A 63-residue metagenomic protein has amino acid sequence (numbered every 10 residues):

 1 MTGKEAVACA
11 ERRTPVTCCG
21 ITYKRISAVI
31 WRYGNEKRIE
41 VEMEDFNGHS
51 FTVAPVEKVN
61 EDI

Functional and structural regions predicted by a protein language model:
M1-R12: Mixed-charge, Lys/Arg-rich low-complexity intrinsically disordered regions
E11-T14, H49: Low-complexity intrinsically disordered segments
T22-Y33: Short beta-strand-centered aromatic/proline hotspots
K37-V41: Short aromatic-glycine-enriched beta-strand elements
E44-I63: Intrinsically disordered, low-complexity, charged/polar segments
